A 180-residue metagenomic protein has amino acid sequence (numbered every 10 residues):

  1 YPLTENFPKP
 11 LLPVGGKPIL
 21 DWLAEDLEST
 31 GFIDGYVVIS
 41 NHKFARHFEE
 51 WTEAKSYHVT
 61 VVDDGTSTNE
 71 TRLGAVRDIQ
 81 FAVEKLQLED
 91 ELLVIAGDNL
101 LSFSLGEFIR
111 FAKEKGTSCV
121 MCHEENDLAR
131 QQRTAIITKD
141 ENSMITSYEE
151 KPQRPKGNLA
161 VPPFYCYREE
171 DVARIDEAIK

Functional and structural regions predicted by a protein language model:
Y1-L3: A phosphate-binding catalytic loop at a beta-strand-loop-alpha-helix junction that coordinates phosphoryl groups
E5, L12-P13, K17-A96, L105-E107: Conserved N-terminal catalytic core of the sugar/cofactor nucleotidyltransferase
N6-K9, Q132: Residue-level signal for pocket-adjacent positions within structured domains
F7, P18, T66-T68, N126-D127 (+2 more regions): Residue-level detector of flexible, active-site-proximal loop/helix-junction positions within diverse enzyme catalytic
K43, N99, N126: Short, glycine/serine-rich, charged loops/turns that create anion-binding and catalytic segments at active sites
V76, I179-K180: Short intrinsically disordered coil segments
A96-G97, K180: Short acidic donor-binding/metal-coordinating loop in glycosyltransferase active sites
S102-I179: Conserved core of the sugar-phosphate nucleotidyltransferase
